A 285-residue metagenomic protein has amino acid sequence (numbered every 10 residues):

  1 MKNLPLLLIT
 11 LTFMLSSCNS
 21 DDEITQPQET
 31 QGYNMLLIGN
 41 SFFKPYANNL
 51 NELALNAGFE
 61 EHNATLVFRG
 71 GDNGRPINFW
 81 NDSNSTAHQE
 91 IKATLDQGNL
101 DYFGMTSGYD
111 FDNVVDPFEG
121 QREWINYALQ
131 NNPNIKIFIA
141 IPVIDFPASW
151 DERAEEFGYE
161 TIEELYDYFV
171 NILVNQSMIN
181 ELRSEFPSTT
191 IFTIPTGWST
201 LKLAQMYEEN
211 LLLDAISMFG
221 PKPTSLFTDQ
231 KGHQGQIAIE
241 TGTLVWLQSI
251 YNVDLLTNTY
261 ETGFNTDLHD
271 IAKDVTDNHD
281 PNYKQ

Functional and structural regions predicted by a protein language model:
M1-L4: Positively charged n-region of N-terminal signal peptides that target proteins for export
L7-M14: Bacterial N-terminal signal peptides
L15-G32: Bacterial Sec-dependent N-terminal signal peptides
S16, G39, Q234: Single, functionally critical "micro-switch" positions that shape active/binding sites and transmembrane helices
N34, I38, F42-Y127: Conserved SGNH/GDSL esterase-like catalytic core that processes O-acyl groups on lipids and polysaccharides
L53-A57, T94, Y127-N131, I172 (+3 more regions): Structured segments of extracytoplasmic/periplasmic soluble domains in secreted or envelope-associated proteins
K92-Q236: Alpha-helical cap/lid subdomain in secreted, periplasmic, or secretory-pathway luminal O-acyl-processing enzymes
L213-Q285: Conserved catalytic region of serine esterases and O-acyltransferases that act on ester linkages in lipids
